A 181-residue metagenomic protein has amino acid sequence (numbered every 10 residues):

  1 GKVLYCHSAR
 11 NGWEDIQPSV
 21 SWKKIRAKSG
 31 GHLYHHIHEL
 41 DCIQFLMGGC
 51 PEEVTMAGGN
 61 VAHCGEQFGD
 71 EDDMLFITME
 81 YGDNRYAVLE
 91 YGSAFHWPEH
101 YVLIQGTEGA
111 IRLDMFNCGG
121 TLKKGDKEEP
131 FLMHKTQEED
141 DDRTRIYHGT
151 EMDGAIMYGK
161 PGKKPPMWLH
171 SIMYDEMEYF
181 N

Functional and structural regions predicted by a protein language model:
G1-G69: Predominantly a Rossmann-like dinucleotide-binding segment in NAD(P)-dependent oxidoreductases
K2-S8, V88-Y91, L113-M115: Beta-strand scaffold of nucleotide-dependent catalytic cores
A9-E14, G58-H63, D83-R85, S93-F95 (+2 more regions): Glycine-rich beta-alpha junction loops
I37, E90-P98: Glycine-rich phosphate/pyrophosphate-binding beta-alpha loops
G49, G69-E71, R85, P98-H100: Glycine/proline-rich active-site loop of Rossmann-fold NAD(P)-dependent oxidoreductases
D73, Y81, E108-N181: C-terminal glycine/acidic-rich active-site capping loop/insertion
